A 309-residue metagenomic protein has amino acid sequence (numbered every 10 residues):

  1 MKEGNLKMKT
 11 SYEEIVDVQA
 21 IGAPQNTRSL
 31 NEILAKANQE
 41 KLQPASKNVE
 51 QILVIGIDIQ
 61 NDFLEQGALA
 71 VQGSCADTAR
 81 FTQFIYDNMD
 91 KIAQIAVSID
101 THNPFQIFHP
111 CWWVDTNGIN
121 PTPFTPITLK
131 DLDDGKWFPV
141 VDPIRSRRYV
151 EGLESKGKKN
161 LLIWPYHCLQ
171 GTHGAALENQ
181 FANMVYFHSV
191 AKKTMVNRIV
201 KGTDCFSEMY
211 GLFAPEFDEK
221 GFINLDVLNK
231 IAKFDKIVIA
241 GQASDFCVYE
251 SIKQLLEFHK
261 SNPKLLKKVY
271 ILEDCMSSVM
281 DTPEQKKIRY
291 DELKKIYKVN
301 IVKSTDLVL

Functional and structural regions predicted by a protein language model:
K2-I55, I59-V97, H102-L309: Active-site-adjacent betaalpha module
